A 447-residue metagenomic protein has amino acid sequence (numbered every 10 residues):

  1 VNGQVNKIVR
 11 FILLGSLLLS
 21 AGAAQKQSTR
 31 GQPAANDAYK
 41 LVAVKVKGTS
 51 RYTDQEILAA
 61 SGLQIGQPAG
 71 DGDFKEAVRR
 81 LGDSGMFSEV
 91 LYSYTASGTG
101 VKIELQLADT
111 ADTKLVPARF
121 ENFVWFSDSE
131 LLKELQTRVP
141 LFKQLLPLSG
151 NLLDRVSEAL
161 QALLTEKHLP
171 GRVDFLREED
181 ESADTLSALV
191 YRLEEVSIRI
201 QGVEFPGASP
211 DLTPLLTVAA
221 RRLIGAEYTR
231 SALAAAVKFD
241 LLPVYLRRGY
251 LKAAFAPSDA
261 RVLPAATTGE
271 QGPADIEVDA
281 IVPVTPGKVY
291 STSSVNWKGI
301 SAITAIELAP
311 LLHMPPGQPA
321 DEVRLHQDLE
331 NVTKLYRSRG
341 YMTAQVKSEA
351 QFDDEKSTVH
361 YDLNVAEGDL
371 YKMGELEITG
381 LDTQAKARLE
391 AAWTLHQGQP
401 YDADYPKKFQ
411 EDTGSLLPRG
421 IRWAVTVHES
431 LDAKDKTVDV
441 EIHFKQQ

Functional and structural regions predicted by a protein language model:
V1-I12: Bacterial N-terminal signal peptides that target proteins for export
N6, A21-A23, S28: A composition/secondary-structure signal for short, hydrophobic, low-basic-content segments with alpha-helix propensity
R10-S20: Bacterial N-terminal signal peptides
Q25-Q447: Periplasmic polypeptide-binding modules associated with outer-membrane biogenesis and secretion
